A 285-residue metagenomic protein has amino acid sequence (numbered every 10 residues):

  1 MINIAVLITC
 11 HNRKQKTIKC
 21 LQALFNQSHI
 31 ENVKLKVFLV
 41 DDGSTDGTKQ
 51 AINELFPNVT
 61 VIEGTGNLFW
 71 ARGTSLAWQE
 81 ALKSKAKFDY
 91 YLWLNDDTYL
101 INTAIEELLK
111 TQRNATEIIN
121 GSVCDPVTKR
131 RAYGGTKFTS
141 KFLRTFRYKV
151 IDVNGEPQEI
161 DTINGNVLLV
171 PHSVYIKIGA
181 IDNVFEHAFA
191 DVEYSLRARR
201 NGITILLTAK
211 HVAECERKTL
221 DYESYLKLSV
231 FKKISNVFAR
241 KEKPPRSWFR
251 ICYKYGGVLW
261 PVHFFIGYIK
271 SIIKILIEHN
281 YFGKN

Functional and structural regions predicted by a protein language model:
R13-Q27: Short, well-formed alpha-helical segments that are part of the catalytic scaffolds of diverse glycosyltransferases
A23, V40-Q50: A conserved acidic beta->alpha catalytic loop
G64-S84: Glycine-rich, basic loop-to-helix element that forms the pyrophosphate-binding segment of sugar-nucleotide handling
K87-Y99: Short beta-strand-to-loop acidic/aromatic patch adjacent to the donor-nucleotide binding site
I101-G134: Conserved donor NDP-sugar-binding/catalytic core segment of glycosyltransferases
F138-D161: Short, flexible, basic/aromatic active-site loop/helix in glycosyltransferases
T162, L168-G179, V184-H211: A short, conserved alpha-helix in the catalytic core of glycosyltransferases
D221, Y225-N285: Non-catalytic, C-terminal membrane-associated alpha-helical segments of glycosyltransferases
